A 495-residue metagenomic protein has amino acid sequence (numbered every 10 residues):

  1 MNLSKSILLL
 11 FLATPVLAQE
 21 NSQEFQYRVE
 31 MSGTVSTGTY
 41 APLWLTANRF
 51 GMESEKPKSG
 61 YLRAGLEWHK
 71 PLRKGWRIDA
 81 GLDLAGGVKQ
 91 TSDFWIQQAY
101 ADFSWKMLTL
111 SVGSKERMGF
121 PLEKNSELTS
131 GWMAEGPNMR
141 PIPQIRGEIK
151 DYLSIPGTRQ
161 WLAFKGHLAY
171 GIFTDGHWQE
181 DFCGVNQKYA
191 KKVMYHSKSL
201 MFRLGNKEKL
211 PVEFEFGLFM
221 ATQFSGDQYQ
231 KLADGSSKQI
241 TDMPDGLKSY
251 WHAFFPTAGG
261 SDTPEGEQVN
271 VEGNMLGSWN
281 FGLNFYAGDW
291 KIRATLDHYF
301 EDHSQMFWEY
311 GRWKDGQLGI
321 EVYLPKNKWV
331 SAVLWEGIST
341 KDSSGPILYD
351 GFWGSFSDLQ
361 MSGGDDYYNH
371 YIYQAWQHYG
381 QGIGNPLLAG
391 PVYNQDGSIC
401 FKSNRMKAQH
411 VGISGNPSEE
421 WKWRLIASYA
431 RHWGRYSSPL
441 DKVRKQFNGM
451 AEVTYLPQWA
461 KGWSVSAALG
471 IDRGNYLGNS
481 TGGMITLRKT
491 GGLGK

Functional and structural regions predicted by a protein language model:
M1-E24, L493-K495: Bacterial Sec-dependent N-terminal signal peptides
A18-R117, E127, E135, P141-Y152 (+2 more regions): Beta-barrel outer-membrane channel/assembly domains of diderm bacteria
Q19-Q26, W68-D79, S104-M107, Y152-G166 (+6 more regions): Short loop/turn motifs that connect adjacent beta-strands in outer-membrane beta-barrel proteins
S36-G38, D83-K89, K115-M133, S154 (+8 more regions): Sequence/structural signature of outer-membrane beta-barrel proteins
T46-F50, D83, E127-G131, D181-N186 (+3 more regions): Extracytoplasmic loops and strand-loop junctions of Gram-negative outer membrane beta-barrel proteins
Y61-E67, G81-D83, Y100-D102, T109-G113 (+10 more regions): One-face residue pattern on beta-strands with alternating periodicity enriched for small/polar residues
M118-D234: Internal, well-ordered domain-core segments that constitute the primary functional module of diverse proteins
V212-A221, D227-K495: Exposed, low-structure sequence patches enriched in small/polar residues
